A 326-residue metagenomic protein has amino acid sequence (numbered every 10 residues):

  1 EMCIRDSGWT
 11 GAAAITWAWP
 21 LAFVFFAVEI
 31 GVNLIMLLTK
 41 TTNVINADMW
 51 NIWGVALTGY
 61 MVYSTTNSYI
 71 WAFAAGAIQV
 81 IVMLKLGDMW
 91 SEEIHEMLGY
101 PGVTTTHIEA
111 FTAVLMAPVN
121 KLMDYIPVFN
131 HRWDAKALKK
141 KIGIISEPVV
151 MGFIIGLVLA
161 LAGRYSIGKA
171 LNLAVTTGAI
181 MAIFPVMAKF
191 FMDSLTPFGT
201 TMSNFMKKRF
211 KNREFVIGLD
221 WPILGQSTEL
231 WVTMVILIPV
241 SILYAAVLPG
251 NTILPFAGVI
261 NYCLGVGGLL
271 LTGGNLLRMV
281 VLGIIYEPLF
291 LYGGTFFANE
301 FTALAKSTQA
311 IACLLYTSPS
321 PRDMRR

Functional and structural regions predicted by a protein language model:
E1, R5-T104, I223-I311: Early transmembrane hairpin of solute transport permeases
M2-D6, Y316-R325: Conserved small/polar residues in nucleotide/adenosyl-binding loops
W19-F23, S91-Y100, V119-V128, L171-F184: Hydrophobic alpha-helical transmembrane segments
G31-W50, M116-S146: Cytosolic-side membrane-entry/anchor segment at the start of a transmembrane helix
M97-R132, S194-D220: Juxtamembrane inter-helical linkers in multi-pass membrane proteins
A135-V149, R213-W231: Membrane-water interface at loop-to-transmembrane-helix junctions
K139-A182: Long, internal scaffold/assembly segments composed of regular secondary structure
Y165-L224, T228: Transmembrane helical segments that form the transport core of multi-pass membrane transport proteins
